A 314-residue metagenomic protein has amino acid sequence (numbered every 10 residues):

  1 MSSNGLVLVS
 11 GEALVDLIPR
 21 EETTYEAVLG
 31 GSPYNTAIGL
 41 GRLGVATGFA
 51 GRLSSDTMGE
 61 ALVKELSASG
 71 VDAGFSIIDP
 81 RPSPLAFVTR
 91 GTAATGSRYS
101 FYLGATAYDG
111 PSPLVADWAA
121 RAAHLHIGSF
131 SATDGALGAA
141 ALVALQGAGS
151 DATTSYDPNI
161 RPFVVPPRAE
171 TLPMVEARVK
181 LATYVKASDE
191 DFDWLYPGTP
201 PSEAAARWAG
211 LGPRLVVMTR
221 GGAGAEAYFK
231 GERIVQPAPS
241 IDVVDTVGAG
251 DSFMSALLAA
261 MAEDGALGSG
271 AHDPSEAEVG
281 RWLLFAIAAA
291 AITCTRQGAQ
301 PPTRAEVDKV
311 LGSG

Functional and structural regions predicted by a protein language model:
M1-L6, P197-G314: Conserved phosphate-binding/catalytic region of the ribokinase-like
M1-V71: Glycine-rich phosphate/adenosyl-contacting loop at the front of the ribokinase-like
L6, A46, T153, Y184 (+1 more regions): Proline-centered loop/turn at the N-terminus of a beta-strand
V9, F75, T154-Y156, K186-A187 (+1 more regions): General beta-strand structural signal in soluble alpha/beta enzymes
E22-A27, G104, H272-D273: Short glycine-enriched, charge-decorated loop/helix-capping segments at active-site entrances that position
I38, L85-T89, G224-Y228: Short beta-strand scaffold segments in enzyme catalytic cores
A46-S129, T154, L311-G314: Conserved N-terminal subdomain of the carbohydrate kinase-like
H124, S129-A206, A223-A225: Conserved beta-alpha-beta core of the PfkB/ribokinase-like small-molecule kinase fold
